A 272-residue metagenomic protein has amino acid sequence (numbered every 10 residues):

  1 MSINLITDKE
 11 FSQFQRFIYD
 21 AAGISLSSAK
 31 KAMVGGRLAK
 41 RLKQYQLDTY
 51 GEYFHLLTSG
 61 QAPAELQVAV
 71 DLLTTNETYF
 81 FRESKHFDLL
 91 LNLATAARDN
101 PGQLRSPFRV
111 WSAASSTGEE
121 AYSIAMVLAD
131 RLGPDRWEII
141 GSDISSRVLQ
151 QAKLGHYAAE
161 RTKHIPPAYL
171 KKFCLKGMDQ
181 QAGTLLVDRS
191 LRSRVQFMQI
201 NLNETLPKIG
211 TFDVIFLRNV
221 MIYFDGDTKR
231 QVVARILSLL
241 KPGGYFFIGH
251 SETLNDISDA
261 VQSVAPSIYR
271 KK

Functional and structural regions predicted by a protein language model:
M1-W111, V233: Conserved AdoMet
L90, I215, L240: Residue-level signal for inorganic ion chemistry
R105-G118, W137-I140: Conserved class I S-adenosyl-L-methionine
T117-L132: Conserved SAM-binding loop of SAM-dependent methyltransferases across substrates and taxa, primarily the Class I
D135-F216, V220-F224, T228, T253-N255 (+1 more regions): Extended basic-aromatic, gly/pro-enriched interface segments that bind polyanionic ligands
R230-P242: A short glycine-rich, Lys/Arg-flanked "PGG" loop and its adjoining helix->strand segment in the class I
G243-H250: Conserved beta-strand signature within the Rossmann-like core of class I S-adenosyl-L-methionine
S251-K272: Class I S-adenosyl-L-methionine
